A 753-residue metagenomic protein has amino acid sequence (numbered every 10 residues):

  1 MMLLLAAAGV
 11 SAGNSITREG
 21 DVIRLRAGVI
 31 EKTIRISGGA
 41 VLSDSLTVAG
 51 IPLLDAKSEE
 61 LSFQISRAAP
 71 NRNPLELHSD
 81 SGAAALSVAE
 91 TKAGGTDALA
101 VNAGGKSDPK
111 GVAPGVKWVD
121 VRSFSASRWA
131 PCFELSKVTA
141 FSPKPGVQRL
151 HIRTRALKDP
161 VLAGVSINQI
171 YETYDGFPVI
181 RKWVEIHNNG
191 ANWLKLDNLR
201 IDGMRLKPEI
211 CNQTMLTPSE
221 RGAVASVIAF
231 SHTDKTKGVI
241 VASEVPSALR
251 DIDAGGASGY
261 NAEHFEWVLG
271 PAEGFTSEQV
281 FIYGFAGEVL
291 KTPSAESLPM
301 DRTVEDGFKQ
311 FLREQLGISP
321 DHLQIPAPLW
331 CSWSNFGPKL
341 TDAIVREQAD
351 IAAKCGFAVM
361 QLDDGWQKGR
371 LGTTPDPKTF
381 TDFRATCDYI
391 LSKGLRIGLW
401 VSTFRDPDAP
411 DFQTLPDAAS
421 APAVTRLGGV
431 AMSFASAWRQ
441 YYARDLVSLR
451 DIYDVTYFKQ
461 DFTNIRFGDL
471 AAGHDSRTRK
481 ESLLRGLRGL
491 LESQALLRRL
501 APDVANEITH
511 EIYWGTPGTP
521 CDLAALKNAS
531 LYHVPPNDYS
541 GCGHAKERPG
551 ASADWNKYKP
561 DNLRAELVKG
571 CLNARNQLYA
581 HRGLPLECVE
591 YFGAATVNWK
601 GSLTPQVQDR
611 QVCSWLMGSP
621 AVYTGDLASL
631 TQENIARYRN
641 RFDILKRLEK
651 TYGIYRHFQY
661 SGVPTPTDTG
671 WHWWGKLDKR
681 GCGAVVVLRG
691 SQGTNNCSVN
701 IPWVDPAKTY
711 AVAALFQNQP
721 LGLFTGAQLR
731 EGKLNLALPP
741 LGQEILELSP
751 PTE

Functional and structural regions predicted by a protein language model:
G13-R26, I30, L42-G95, L99-F265 (+1 more regions): Polysaccharide-binding surfaces and accessory modules of carbohydrate-active proteins
I23, A27-K32, L491-L721: Active-site-proximal substrate-binding groove within the catalytic cores of carbohydrate-active enzymes
A113-D120, F124, R128-F133, V289 (+4 more regions): Glycine-rich, aromatic-flanked loop segments that form ligand/cofactor-binding clefts across common enzyme folds
W267-S297, L741-S749: Short Pro-Gly-centered flexible turn/kink motifs
L329-D342, W366-T381, V424-A443, D475-L487: The substrate-binding groove and active-site-proximal loops of carbohydrate-active enzymes, especially glycoside
P338, R396-I452, C542-A545: Active-site-adjacent "subsite" loops/lids of carbohydrate-active enzymes
I344-G365, I452: Catalytic domains of carbohydrate-active enzymes, especially glycoside hydrolases
F724-E753: C-terminal beta-strand-rich structural cap/linker in extracellular carbohydrate-active enzymes
